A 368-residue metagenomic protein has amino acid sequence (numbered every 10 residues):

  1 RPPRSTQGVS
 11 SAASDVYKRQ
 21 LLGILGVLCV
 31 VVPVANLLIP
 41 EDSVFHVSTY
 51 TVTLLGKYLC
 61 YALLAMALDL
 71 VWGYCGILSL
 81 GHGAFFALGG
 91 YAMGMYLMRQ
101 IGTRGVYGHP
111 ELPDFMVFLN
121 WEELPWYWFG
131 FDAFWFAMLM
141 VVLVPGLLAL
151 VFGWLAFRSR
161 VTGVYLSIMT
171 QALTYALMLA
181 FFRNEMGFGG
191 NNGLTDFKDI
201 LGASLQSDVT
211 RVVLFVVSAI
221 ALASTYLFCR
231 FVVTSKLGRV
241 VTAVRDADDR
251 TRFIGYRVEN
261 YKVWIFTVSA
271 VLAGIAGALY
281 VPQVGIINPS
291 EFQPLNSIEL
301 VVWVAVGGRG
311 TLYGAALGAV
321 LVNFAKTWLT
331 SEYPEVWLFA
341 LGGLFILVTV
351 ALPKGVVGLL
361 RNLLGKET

Functional and structural regions predicted by a protein language model:
R1, S11-T368: Transmembrane alpha-helices and adjacent helix-loop boundaries
P2-T6: Short, exposed "boundary/linker" segments that immediately precede the start of a downstream structural module
